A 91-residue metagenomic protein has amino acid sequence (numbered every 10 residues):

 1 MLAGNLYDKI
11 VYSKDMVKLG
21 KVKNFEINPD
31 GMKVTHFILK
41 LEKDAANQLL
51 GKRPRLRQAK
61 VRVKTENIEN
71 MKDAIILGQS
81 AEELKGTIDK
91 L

Functional and structural regions predicted by a protein language model:
M1-L91: Peripheral interaction segments used for macromolecular assembly
